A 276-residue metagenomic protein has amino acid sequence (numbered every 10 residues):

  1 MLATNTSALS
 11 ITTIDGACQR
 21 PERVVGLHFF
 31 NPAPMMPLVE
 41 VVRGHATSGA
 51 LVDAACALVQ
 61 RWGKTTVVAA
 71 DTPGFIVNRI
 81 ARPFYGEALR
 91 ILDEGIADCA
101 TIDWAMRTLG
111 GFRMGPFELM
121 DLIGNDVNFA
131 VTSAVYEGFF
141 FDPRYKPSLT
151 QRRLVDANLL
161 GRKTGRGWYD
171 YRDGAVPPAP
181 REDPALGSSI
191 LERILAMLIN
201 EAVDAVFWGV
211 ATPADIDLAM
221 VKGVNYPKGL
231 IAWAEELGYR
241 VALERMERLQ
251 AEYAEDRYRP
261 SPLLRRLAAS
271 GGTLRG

Functional and structural regions predicted by a protein language model:
M1-G276: N-terminal glycine-rich phosphate-binding loop for ADP-containing cofactors
